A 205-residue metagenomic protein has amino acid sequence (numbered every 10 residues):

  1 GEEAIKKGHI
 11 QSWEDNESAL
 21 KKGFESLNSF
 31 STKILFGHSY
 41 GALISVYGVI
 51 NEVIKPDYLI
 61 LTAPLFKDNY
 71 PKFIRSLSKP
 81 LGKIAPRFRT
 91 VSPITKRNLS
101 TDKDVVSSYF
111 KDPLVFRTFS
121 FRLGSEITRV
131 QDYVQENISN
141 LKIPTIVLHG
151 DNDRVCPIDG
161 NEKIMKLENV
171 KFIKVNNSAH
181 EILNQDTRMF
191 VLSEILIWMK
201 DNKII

Functional and structural regions predicted by a protein language model:
G1-T32: Catalytic nucleophile-loop/oxyanion-hole region of alpha/beta-hydrolase and closely related hydrolase-like folds
G37-A42, G150: Conserved alpha/beta-hydrolase "nucleophile elbow" surrounding the catalytic nucleophile
A42-V53, L59: Short glycine-enriched nucleophile-adjacent loop and the immediately C-terminal alpha-helix near the catalytic center
I60-N69: Active-site nucleophile loop of the alpha/beta-hydrolase fold
V91-N137: Alpha/beta-hydrolase
L141, V147-H149, D153: Short beta-strand/loop motif that positions the catalytic acidic residue of the alpha/beta-hydrolase fold
I143, P157-M165: Short alpha-helix in the alpha/beta-hydrolase fold that links the catalytic acid
K171-I205: Catalytic active-site module of serine/aspartate enzymes centered on a nucleophile-bearing elbow/loop
